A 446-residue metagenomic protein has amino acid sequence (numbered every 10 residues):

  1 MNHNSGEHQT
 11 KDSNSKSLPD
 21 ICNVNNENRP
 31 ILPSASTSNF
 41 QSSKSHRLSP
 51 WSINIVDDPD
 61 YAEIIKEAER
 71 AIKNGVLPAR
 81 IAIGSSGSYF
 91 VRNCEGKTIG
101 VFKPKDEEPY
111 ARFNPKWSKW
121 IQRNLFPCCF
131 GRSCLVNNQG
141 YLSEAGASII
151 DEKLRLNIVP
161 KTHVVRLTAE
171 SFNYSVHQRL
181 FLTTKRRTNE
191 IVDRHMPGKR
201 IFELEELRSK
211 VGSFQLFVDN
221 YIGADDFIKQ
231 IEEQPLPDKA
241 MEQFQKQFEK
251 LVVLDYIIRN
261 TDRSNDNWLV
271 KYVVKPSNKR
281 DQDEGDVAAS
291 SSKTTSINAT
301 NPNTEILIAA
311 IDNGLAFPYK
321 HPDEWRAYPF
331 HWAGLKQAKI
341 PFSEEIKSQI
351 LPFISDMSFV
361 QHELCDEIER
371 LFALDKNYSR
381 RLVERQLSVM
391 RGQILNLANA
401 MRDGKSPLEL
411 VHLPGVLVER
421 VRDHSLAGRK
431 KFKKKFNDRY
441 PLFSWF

Functional and structural regions predicted by a protein language model:
M1, P59-K239, F244, Y256-N260 (+7 more regions): Conserved ATP-binding subdomain of kinase catalytic cores across diverse folds
M1-K66, R70-G75, K116, R123-F126: Cytosolic, low-complexity regulatory segments enriched in Ser/Pro/Gly with interspersed Lys/Arg in eukaryotic signaling
H3-D20, V24-E27, I31, N39-K44 (+2 more regions): C-terminal catalytic region of ATP-dependent kinase domains
D60-I64, S143-A147, V164, F214 (+8 more regions): Alpha-helical interaction elements in eukaryotic regulators
L236, K250-L251: Active-site-proximal segment of zinc-dependent metalloprotease catalytic domains
T261, D266: Residue immediately N-terminal to the catalytic "proton-acceptor" Asp in the protein kinase catalytic loop
